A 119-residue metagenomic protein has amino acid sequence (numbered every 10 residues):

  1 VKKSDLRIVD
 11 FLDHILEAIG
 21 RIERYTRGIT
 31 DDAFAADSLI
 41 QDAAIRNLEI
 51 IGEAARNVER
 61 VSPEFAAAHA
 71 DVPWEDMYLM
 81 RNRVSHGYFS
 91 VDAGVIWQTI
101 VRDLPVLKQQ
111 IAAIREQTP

Functional and structural regions predicted by a protein language model:
V1-P119: Solvent-exposed interaction patches of small proteins and small membrane subunits
